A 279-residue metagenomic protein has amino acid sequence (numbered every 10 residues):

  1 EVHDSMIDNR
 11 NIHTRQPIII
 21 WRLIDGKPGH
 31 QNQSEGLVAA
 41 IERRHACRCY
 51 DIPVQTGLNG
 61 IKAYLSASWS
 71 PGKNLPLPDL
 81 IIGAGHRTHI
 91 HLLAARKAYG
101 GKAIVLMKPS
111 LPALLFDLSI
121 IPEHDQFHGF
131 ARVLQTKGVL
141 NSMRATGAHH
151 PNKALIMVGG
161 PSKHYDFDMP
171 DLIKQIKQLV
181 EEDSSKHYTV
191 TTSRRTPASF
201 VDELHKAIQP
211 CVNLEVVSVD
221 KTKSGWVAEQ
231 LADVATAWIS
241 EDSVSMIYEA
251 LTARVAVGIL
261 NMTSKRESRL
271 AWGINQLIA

Functional and structural regions predicted by a protein language model:
M6-P71, P76: N-terminal pre-catalytic "stem/leader" segment of glycosyltransferase-like enzymes
I19, D79-L80, K102, L118 (+3 more regions): Structural motif
L65-P112: Extended catalytic core of nucleotide-activated donor transferases of GT-like folds
A113-P170: A nucleotide-sugar donor-handling region in carbohydrate enzymes
P161-T192, T196: Conserved catalytic-core segment of nucleotide-activated headgroup transferases in glycan assembly
R195-Q209: Short, structured helix-loop element that forms part of the nucleotide-activated donor/catalytic region
H205-S245: Donor nucleotide-activated moiety binding/catalytic core segment of transferases that use nucleotide-activated donors
L251-A279: Nucleotide-sugar donor-binding patch of glycosyltransferase catalytic domains
